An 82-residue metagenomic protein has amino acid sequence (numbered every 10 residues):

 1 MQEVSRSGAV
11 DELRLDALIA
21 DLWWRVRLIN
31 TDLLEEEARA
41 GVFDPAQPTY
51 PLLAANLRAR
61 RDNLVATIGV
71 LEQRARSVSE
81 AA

Functional and structural regions predicted by a protein language model:
M1-E12, A40-P45, V78-A82: Short, charge-rich amphipathic alpha-helices with coiled-coil/heptad character
E3-R27: Short, charge/polar-rich alpha-helical segments
S7, N30, N63-A66, S79-A81: Intrinsically disordered, low-complexity segments enriched in polar/charged small residues
L18-A20, N30-D32, L53-A54, T67: Helix-centric, low-specificity signal for extended rod-like, repetitive segments
R27-L52: Short E/K-rich amphipathic alpha-helical oligomerization segments
R58-V78: Amphipathic alpha-helical coiled-coil segments
